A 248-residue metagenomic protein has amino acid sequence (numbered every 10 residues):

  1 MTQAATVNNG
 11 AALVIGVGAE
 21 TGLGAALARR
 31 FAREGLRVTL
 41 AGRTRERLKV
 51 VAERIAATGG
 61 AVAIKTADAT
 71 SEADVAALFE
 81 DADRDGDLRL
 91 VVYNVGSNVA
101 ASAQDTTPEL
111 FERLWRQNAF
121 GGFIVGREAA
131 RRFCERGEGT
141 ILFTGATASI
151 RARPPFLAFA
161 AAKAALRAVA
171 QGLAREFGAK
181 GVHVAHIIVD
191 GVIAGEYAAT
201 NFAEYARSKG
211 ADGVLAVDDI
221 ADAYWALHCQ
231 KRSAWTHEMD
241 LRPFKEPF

Functional and structural regions predicted by a protein language model:
Q3-T39: Canonical Rossmann dinucleotide-binding motif of NAD(H)/NADP(H)-dependent dehydrogenases/reductases, specifically
N8-G10, A61, D87-L88, S102 (+2 more regions): Active-site loop of short-chain dehydrogenase/reductase
G16-G18, T140-A165, A170-Q171, R175-G178 (+1 more regions): Catalytic loop of short-chain dehydrogenase/reductase
E46, T66-A77, P108: The beta1-alpha1 cofactor-binding region of Rossmann-like NAD(H)/NADP(H)-dependent oxidoreductases
S102-A103, L110-E112: Substrate-binding pocket helix/loop in short-chain dehydrogenase/reductase
G126-R127, Q171: A short, exposed helix-loop element centered on a Lys and neighboring polar residues
A179-G191, F202-F248: C-terminal helical subdomain
